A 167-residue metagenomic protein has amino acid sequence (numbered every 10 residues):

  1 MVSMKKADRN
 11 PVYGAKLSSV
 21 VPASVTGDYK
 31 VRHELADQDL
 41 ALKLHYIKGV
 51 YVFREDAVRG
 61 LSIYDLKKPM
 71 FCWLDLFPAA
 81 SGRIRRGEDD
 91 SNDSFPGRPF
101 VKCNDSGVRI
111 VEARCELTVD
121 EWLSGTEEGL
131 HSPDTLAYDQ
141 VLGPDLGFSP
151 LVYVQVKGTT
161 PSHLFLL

Functional and structural regions predicted by a protein language model:
M1-L167: Non-catalytic N-terminal regions of enzymes
